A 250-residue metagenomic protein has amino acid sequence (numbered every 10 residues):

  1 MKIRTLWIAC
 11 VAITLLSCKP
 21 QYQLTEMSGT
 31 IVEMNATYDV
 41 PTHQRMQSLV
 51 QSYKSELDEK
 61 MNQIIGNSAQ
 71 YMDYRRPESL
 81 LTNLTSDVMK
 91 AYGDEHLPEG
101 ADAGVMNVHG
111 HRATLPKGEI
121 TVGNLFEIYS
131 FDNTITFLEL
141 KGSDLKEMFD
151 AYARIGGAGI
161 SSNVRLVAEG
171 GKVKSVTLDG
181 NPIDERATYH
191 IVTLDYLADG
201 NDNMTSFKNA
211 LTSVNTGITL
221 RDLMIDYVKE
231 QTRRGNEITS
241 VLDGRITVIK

Functional and structural regions predicted by a protein language model:
M1-W7: Bacterial N-terminal signal peptides that target proteins for export
I8-A12: Hydrophobic helical h-region of N-terminal Sec-dependent signal peptides in bacterial secretory/periplasmic proteins
T14-S17: C-terminal motif of bacterial Sec signal peptides marking the signal peptidase cleavage site
P20-N35, L84-S86, K90-D94, P98-G104 (+1 more regions): Feature captures C-terminal
Y38-N67: Post-signal-peptide N-terminal segment of Sec-exported extracytoplasmic proteins
E59-R75, M204-A210: Acidic/histidine-rich, surface-exposed loop or edge segments in extracytoplasmic proteins
Y74, E78, T82-S86: An accessory alpha-helical subdomain
